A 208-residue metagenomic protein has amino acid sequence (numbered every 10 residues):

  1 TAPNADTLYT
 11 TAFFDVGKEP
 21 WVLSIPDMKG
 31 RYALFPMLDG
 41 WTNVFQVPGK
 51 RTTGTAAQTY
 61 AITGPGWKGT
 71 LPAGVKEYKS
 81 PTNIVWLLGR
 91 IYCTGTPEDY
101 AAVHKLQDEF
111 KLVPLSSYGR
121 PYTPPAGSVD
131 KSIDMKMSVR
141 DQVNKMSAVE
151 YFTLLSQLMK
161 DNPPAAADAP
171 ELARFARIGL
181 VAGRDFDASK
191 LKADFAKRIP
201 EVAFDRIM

Functional and structural regions predicted by a protein language model:
T1-M208: A compositional/structural signature for long, glycine/proline-rich flexible linkers and loops on extracytoplasmic
